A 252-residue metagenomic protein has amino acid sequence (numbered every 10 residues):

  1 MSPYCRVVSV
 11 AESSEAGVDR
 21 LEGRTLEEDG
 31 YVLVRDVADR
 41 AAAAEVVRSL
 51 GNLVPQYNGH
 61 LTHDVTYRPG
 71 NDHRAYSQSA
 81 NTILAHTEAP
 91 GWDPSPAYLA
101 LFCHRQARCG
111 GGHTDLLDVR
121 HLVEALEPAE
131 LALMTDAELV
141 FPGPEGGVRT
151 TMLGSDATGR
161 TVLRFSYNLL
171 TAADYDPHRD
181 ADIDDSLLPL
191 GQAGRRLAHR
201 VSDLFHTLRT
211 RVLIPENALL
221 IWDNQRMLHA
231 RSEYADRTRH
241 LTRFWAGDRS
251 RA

Functional and structural regions predicted by a protein language model:
M1-Y67, H206, R211-I214, A218-L219: N-terminal auxiliary "cap/dimerization" subdomain that precedes the catalytic jelly-roll/cupin core of mononuclear
C5-E12, D19-R20, D64-E216, I221-A252: Active-site environment of non-heme Fe oxygenases that use a 2-His-1-carboxylate facial triad
